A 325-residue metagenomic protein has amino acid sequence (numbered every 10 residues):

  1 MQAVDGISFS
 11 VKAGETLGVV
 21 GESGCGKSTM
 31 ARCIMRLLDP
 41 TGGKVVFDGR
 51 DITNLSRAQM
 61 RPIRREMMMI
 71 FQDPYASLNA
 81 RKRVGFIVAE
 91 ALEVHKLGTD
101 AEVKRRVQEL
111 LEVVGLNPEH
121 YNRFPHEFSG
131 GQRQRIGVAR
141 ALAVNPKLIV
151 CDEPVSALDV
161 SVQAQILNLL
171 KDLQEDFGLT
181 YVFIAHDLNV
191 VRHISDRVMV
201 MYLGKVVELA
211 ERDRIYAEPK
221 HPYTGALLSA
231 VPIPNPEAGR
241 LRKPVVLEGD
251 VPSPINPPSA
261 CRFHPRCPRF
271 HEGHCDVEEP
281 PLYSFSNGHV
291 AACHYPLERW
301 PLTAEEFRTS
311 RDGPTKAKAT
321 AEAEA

Functional and structural regions predicted by a protein language model:
M1-E218, S229, A291-A292, L297-A325: ABC transporter nucleotide-binding domains
E211-A319: Charged, flexible cofactor/metal-binding loops and thiol motifs
